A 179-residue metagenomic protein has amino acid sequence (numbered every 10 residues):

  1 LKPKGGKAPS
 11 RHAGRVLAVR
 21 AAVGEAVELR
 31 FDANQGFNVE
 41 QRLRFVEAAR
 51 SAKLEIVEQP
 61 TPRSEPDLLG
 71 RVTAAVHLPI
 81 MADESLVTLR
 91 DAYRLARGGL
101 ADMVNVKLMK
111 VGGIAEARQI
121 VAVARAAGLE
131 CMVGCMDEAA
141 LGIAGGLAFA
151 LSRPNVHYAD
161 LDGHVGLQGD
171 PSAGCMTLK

Functional and structural regions predicted by a protein language model:
P3-G142, G169-L178: Catalytic core of soluble alpha/beta enzymes
A148-P154: Oxidoreductase and adenylate-handling cofactor-binding alpha/beta cores
P154-A159, G163: Short helix/strand-capping turn motifs
